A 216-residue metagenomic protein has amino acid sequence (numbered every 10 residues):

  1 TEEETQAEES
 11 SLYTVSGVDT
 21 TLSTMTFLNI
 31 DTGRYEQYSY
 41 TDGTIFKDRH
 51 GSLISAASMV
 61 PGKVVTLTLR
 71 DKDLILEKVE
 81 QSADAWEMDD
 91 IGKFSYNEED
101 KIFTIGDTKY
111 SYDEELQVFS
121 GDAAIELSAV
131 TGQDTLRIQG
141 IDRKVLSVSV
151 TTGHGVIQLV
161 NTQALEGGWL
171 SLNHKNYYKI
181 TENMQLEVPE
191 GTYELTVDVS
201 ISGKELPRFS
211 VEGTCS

Functional and structural regions predicted by a protein language model:
T1-D42, K47-Y112, S120-S216: Short, flexible, surface-exposed loop segments at domain boundaries
